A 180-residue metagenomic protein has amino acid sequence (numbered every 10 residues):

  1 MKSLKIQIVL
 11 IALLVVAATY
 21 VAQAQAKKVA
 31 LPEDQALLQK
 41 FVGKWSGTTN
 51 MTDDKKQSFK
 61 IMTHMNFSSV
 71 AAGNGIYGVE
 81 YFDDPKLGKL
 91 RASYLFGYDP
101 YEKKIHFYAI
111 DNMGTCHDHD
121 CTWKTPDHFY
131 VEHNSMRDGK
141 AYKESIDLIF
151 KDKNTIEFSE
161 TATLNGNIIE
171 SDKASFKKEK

Functional and structural regions predicted by a protein language model:
M1-K27: Bacterial Sec-dependent N-terminal signal peptides
Q25-K27, K153-E157, A162-K180: Edge beta-strand at a domain terminus
A30-S46: N-terminal helix-cap/turn-to-beta initiation motif at the start of protein domains
S46-Y77, I169: Short, solvent-exposed loop/hinge segments that bridge or flank secondary-structure elements
T49, G78-D84, F107-I110, V131-M136 (+1 more regions): Short beta-strand segments that buttress and anchor functional surface loops
M62-S69, E80, A92-G97, D118-W123 (+3 more regions): Hydrophobic/aromatic beta-strand elements that line small-molecule binding cavities or substrate pockets in beta-rich
D83-T115: Helix-adjacent hinge/juxtasegments
K124-K143: Acidic, glycine-rich flexible loop segments
